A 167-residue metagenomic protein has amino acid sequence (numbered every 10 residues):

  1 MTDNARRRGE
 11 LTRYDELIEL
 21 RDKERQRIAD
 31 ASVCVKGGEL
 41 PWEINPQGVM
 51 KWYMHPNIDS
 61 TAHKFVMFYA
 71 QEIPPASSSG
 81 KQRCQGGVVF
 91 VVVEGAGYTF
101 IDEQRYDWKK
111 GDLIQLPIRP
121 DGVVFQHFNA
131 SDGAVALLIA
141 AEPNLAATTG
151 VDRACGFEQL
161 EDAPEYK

Functional and structural regions predicted by a protein language model:
M1-K64, D152-K167: A short, N-terminal "cap"/entry segment at the start of jelly-roll beta-barrel domains of the cupin/DSBH fold
W52-P56, V66-C84, P117-G122: Conserved short histidine dyad/triad with adjacent acidic residue
D59-H63, S79-V88, Q104-Y106, N129-G133 (+1 more regions): Short, low-complexity cationic-aromatic patches
F65-P74, Q82-T99, A140-E142: Short, conserved beta-strand element in jelly-roll/cupin
V89-V91, Q115-L116, S131-T149: A short hydrophobic beta-strand segment most commonly corresponding to one strand of the jelly-roll/cupin
V91, D102-G122: Short acidic-glycine-tyrosine-enriched beta hairpin
G122-F128: Short, Lys/Arg- and Gly-enriched loop/turn segments at beta-strand edges
V124, L145-A154: Intrinsically disordered, low-complexity, charge-dense segments enriched in Lys/Arg and Glu/Asp interspersed
